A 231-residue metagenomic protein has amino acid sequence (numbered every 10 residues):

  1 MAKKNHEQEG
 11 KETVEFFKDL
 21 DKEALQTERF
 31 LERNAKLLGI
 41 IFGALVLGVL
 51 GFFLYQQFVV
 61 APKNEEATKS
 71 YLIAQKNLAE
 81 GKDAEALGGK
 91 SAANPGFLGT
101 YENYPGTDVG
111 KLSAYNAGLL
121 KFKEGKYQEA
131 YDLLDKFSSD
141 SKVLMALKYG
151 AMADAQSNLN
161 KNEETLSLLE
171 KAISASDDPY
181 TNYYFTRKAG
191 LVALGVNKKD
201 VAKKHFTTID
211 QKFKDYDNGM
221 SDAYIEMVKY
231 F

Functional and structural regions predicted by a protein language model:
A2-A44: N-terminal positive-inside, membrane-proximal cytosolic segments immediately preceding the first
D83-A84, K90, Y127, N162 (+1 more regions): TPR-repeat structural position
Y101-G110, E124, S138-A146, I173-N182 (+1 more regions): Short solvent-exposed coil/turn linkers within tandem alpha-helical repeat scaffolds
